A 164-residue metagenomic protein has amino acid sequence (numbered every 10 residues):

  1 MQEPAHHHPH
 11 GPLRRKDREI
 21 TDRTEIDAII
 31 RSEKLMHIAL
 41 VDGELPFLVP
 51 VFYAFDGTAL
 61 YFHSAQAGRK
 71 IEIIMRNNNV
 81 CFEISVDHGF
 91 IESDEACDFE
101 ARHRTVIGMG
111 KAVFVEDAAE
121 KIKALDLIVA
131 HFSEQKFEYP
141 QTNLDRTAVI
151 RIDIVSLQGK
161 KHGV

Functional and structural regions predicted by a protein language model:
M1-D17, D87-V164: Charged, gly/pro-rich active-site loop segments
P9-H37: Short, basic/aromatic recognition patches
R18, D27, R69-E72, F82: Anion-coordinating catalytic cores for phosphoryl-, nucleotidyl-, and glycosidic chemistry
R31, M75-V80, L127-E134: Short, intrinsically disordered, mixed-charge
E33-Q66: Short beta-strand segments
I38, V80-I84: Short conserved beta-strand and strand-loop elements enriched in small hydrophobics with frequent Asp/Gly
F52-A54, M75, D153: Well-ordered beta-strand positions
L60-V80: Compact nucleic-acid interaction/catalytic patches
